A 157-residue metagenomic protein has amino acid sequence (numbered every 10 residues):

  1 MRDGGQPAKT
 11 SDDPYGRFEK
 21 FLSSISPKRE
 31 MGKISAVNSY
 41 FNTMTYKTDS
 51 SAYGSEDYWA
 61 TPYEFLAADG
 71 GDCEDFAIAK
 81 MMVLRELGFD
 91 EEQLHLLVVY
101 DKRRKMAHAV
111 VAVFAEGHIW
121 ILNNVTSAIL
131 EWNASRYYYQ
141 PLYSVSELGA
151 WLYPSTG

Functional and structural regions predicted by a protein language model:
M1-G157: A structural boundary/capping signal
